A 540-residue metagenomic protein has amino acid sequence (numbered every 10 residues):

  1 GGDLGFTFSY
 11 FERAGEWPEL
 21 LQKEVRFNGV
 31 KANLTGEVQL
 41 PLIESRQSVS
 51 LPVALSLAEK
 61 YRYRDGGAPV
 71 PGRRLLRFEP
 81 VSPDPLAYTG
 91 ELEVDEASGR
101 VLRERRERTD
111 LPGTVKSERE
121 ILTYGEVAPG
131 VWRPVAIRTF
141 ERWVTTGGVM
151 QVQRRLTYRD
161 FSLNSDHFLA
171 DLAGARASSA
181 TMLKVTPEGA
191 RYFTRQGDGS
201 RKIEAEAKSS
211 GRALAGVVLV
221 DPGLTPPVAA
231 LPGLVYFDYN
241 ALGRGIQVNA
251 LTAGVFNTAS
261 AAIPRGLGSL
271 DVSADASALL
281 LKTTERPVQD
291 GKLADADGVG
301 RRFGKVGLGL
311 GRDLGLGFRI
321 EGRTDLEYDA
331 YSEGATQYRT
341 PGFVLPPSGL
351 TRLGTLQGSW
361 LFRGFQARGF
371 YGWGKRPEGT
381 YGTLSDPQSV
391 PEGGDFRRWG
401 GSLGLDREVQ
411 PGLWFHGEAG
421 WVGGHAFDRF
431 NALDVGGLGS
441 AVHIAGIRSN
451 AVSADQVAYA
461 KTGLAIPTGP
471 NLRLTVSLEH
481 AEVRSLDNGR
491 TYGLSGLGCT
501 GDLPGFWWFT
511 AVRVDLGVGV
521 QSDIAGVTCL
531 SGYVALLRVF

Functional and structural regions predicted by a protein language model:
G1-T89, A97-R100, D110-E118, R142-G197: Structured extracytoplasmic
F8-Y10, E120-P129, I263: Extended lipid/amphipathic-ligand handling interfaces
N28-Y61, R73, R195-V218, P341-R490 (+1 more regions): C-terminal outer-membrane beta-barrel translocator/porin domains of Gram-negative envelope proteins and their
R64-G72, V94-R100, T123-R133, P467-G469: A short, structured loop/turn motif at beta-sheet edges
V70-R77, R100-R105, V131-R138, R212-A213 (+3 more regions): Short, hydrophobic/aromatic-rich segments at coil-to-beta transitions
E104-E107, I137-R138, V217-L219, N249-A253 (+7 more regions): Transmembrane beta-strands of outer-membrane beta-barrel proteins
R142-V152, V272-D313, Y328-P341, V512-V534: Outer-membrane beta-barrel translocator/channel fold
G147-D275, L280-R286, D313-E321, G349-F362 (+5 more regions): Outer-membrane beta-barrel initiation region
